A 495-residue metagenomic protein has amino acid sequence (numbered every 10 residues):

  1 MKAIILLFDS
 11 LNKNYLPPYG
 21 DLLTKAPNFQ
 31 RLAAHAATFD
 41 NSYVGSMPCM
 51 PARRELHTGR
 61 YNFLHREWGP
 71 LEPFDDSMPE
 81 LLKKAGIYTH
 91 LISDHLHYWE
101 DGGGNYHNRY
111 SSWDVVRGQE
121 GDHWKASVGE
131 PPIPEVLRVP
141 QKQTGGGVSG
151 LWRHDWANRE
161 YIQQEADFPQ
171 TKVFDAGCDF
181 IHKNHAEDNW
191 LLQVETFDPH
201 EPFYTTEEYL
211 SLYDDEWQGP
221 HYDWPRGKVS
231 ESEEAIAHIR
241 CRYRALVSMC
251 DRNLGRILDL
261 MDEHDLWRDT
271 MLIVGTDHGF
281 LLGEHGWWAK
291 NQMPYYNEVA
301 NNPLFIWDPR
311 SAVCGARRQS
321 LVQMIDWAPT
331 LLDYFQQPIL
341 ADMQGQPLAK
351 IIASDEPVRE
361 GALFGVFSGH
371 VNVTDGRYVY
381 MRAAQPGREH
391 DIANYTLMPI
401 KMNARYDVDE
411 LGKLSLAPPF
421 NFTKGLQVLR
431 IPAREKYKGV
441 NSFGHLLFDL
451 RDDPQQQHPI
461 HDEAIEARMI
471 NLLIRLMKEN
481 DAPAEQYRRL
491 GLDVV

Functional and structural regions predicted by a protein language model:
M1-A37, S46, K83, F443 (+1 more regions): Active-site-proximal N-terminal segment of extracellular/periplasmic enzymes that hydrolyze or transfer
M1-I5, G103-D114, E120, G150-D155 (+3 more regions): Active-site regions of oxyanion-processing enzymes, predominantly non-cytosolic
T24, P202-D214, L260-A316, Q323: Histidine-centered active-site microenvironments of extracellular/periplasmic hydrolases and transferases
E55-Q163, K290, G365-V366: Catalytic-site neighborhoods of secreted/periplasmic enzymes that process anionic sulfate/phosphate groups
H57, V229-A237, G255-D259, E263 (+3 more regions): Substrate-binding rim/cap in mid-to-C-terminal beta-strand-loop elements of soluble/periplasmic
G102-W152, V194-E234, P303, G387-R430: Core domains of carbohydrate- and sulfate-ester-processing enzymes
F168-H185, D223-L272, Y334: A long, amphipathic alpha-helix that forms part of the scaffold/cap immediately adjacent to metal-dependent active
N297, F367-H461: C-terminal, low-complexity/hydrophilic appendages and adjacent surface loops of extracellular/periplasmic anionic
